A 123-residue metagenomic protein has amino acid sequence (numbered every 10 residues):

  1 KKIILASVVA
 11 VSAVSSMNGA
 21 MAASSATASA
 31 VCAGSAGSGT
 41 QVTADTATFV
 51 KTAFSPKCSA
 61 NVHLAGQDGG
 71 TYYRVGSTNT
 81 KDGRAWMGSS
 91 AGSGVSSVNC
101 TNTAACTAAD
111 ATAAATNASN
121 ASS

Functional and structural regions predicted by a protein language model:
K1-A6: Bacterial N-terminal signal peptides that target proteins for export
V8, S12: Segments that shape or occlude catalytic/ligand-binding pockets
A13-A20: C-terminal segment of classical bacterial N-terminal signal peptides
M21-S123: Periplasmic/extracellular, small/polar-rich flexible segments of pilin-like filament-forming proteins
